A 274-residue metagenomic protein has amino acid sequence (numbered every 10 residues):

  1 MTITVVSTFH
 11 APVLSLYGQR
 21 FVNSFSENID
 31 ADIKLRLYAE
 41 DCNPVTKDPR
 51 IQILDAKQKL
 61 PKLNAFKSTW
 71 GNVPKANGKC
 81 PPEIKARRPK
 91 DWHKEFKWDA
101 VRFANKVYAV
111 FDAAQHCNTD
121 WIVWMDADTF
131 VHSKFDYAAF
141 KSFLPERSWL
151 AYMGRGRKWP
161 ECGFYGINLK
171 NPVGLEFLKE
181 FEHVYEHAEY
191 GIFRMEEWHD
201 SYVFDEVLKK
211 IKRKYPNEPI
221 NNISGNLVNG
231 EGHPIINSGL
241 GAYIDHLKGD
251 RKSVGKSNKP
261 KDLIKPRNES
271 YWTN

Functional and structural regions predicted by a protein language model:
M1-W92, Q115-N118, L169-P172, L247-V254 (+2 more regions): N-terminal anchoring/stem segment of glycosyltransferases
L16-Q19, A104-Y108, W198-E206: A structural signal for well-ordered alpha-helical segments within the folded catalytic domains of diverse enzymes
A39-P44, T129, R155-G156: Short beta-alpha junction loops
D41, A127, I223-G225: Short, well-ordered beta-to-alpha junction loops that form the rim of enzyme active sites and present histidine/acidic
E95: Short acidic-hydrophobic catalytic motif
W98, R102-Y152: GT-A fold catalytic core of metal-dependent nucleotide-sugar glycosyltransferases, centered on the diacidic
H132-S201: Conserved catalytic core of nucleotide-sugar-dependent glycosyltransferases
K170-N274: Catalytic core and acceptor-binding pocket of nucleotide-sugar-dependent glycosyltransferases
